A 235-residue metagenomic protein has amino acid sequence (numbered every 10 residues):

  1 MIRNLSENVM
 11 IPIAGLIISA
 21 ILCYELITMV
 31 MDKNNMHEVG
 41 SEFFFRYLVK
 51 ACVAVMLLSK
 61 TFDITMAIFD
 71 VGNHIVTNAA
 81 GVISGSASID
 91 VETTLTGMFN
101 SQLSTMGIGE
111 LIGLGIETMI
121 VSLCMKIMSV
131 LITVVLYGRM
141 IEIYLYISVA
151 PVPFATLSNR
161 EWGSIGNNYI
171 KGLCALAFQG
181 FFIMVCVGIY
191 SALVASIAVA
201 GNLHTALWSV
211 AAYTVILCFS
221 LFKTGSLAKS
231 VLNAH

Functional and structural regions predicted by a protein language model:
M1-I17: Binding/recognition "hotspot" determinant
G15, S19-M31, I183-A198: Juxtamembrane "helix exit" motif at the C-terminal ends of alpha-helical transmembrane segments in multi-pass membrane
I17-V55, V149-G163: Hydrophobic transmembrane alpha-helix segments characteristic of membrane transport and insertion machinery
A51-V149, I183-L232: Non-cytosolic segments of integral membrane proteins
F154-K171, V199, S230-V231: Alpha-helical transmembrane segments
Y169-A177, V215, F219: Transmembrane helix-bundle signature of multi-pass membrane transporters/permeases
L176-M184: Hydrophobic alpha-helical membrane segments
